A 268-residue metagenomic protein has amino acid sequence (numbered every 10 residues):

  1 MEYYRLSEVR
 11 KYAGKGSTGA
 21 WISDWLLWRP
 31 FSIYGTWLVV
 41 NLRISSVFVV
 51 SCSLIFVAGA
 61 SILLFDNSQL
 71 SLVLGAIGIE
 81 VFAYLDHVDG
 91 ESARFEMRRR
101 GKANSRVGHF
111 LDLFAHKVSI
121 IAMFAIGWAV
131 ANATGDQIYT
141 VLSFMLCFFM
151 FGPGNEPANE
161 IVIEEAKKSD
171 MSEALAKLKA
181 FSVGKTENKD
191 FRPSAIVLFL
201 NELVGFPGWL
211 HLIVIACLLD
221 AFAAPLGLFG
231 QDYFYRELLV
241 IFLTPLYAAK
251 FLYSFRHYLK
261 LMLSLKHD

Functional and structural regions predicted by a protein language model:
M1-T36, H109-D268: A feature for the membrane-embedded catalytic helix bundles of lipid/isoprenoid biosynthetic enzymes
W37-L38, E91: C-terminal ends of transmembrane helices
S46-V107, Q231-T244: Membrane-embedded alpha-helical segments that form the functional core of polytopic membrane enzymes, especially those
